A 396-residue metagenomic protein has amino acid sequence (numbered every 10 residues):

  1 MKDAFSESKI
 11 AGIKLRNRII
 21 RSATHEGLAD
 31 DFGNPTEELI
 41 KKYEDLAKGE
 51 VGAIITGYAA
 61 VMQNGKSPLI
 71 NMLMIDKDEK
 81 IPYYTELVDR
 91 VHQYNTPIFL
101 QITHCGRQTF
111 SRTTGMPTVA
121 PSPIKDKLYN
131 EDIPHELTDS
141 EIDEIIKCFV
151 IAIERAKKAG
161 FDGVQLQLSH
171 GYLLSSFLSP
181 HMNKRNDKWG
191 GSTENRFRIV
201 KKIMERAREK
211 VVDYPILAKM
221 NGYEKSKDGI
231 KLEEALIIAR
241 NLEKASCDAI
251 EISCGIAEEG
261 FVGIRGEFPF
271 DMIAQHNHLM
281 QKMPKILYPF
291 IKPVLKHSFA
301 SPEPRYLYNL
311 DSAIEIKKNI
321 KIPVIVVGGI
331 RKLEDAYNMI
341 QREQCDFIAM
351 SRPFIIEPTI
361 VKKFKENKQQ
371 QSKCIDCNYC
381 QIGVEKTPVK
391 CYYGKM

Functional and structural regions predicted by a protein language model:
M1-M396: Flavin-dependent oxidoreductase catalytic cores
